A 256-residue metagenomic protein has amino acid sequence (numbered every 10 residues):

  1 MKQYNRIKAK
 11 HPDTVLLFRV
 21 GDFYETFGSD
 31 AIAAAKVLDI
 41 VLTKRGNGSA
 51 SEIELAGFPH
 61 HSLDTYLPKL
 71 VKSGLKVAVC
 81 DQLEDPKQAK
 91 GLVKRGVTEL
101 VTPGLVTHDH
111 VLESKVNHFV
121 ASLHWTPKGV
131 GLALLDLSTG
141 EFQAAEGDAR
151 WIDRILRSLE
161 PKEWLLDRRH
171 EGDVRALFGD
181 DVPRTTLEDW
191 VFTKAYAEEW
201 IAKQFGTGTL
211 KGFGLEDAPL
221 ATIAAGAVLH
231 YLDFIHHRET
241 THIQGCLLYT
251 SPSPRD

Functional and structural regions predicted by a protein language model:
M1-S251, R255: Charged catalytic and DNA/RNA-contacting regions of genome-maintenance and nucleic-acid-processing enzymes
